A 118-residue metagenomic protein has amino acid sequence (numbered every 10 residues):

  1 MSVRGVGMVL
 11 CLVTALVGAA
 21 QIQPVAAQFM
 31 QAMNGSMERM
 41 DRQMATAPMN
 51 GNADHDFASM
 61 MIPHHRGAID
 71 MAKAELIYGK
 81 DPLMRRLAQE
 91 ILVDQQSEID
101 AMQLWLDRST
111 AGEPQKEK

Functional and structural regions predicted by a protein language model:
S2-C11, V17-K118: His/Met- and acidic-residue-enriched segments that coordinate or traffic transition-metal cofactors and support
